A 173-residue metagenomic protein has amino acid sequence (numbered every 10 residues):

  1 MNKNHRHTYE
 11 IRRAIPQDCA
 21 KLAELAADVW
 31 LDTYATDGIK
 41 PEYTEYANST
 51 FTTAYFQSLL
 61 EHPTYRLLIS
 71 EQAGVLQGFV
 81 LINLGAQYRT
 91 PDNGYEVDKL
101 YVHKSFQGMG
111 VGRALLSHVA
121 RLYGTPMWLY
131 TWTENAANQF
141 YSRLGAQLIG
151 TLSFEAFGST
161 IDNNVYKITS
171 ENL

Functional and structural regions predicted by a protein language model:
N2-H5, T160-L173: Terminal substrate-recognition subdomain of acyl/acetyltransferases
H5, Y9, R13-C19, E24-D37 (+5 more regions): Acetyl-CoA-dependent GNAT
A54-L59, L144-G145, I149, D162 (+1 more regions): A general structural signal for short secondary-structure boundary/capping elements
R66-I69, L129, N164: Hydrophobic beta-strand residues of extracellular immunoglobulin-like
G110: Glycine-rich phosphate-binding loop
R113-A114, E134-T151, S159: Conserved active-site alpha-helix within GNAT-family acetyltransferase domains
L122-T133: Conserved GNAT acetyl-CoA-binding A-motif
